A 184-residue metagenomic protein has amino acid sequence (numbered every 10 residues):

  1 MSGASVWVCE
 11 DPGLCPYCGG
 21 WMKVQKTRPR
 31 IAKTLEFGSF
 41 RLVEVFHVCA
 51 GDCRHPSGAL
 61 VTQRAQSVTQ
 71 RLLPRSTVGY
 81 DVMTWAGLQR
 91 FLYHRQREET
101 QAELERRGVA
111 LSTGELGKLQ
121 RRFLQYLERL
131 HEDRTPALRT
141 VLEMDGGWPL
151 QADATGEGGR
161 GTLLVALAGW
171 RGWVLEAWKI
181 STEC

Functional and structural regions predicted by a protein language model:
S2-P12, F37-V43: Short, flexible, mixed-charge glycine/proline-rich loop motifs that serve as phosphate/nucleic-acid-contacting
E10-P12, T62-V68, E115: Short acidic/polar alpha-helix capping motifs at helix-coil junctions
C15-C18: Residue-centric detector for conserved, function-critical "anchor" positions in compact interaction modules
W21-V24, L73-R75, L88, L92 (+2 more regions): RNase H-like nuclease fold core
M22-F91, D145: Basic, short loop/linker segments at the boundary and entry of helix-turn-helix/winged-helix-like folds
T100: Short alpha-helical "recognition helix" segments of helix-turn-helix
E103: Residues within the alpha-helical elements of helix-turn-helix
